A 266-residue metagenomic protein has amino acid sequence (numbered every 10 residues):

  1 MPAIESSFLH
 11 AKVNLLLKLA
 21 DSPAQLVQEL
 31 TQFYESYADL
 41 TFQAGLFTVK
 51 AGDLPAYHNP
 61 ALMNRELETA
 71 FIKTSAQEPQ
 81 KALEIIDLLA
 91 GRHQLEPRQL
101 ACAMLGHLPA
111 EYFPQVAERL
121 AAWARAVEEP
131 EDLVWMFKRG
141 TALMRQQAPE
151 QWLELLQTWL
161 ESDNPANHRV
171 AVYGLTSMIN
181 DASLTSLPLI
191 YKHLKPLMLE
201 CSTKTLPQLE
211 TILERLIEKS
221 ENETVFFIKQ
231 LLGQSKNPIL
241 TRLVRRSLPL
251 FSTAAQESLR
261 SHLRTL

Functional and structural regions predicted by a protein language model:
M1-L88, I217, L232-L266: N-terminal alpha-helical scaffold/docking segments in eukaryotic complex subunits
S36, A51-Q77, Q99-A110, D132-Q147 (+3 more regions): Structural detector for internal amphipathic alpha-helices that build alpha-solenoid repeat scaffolds
Q43, Q77-D87, A110-A122, Q146-T158 (+3 more regions): Amphipathic alpha-helical scaffolding segments comprising HEAT/armadillo-like alpha-solenoid repeats
T74, E78, R92-H93, L108 (+8 more regions): Short coil/turn helix-boundary motifs
L88-D132: Hydrophobic alpha-helical segments and helix pairs
L95-E96, A126-V134, P165-A166, L199-P207 (+3 more regions): Alpha-helix N-cap/helix-start positions at coil->helix boundaries
P165-L197: A mid-sequence, solvent-exposed acidic-amphipathic segment
L189, H193, K204-I212, E223 (+3 more regions): Short amphipathic alpha-helical segments
